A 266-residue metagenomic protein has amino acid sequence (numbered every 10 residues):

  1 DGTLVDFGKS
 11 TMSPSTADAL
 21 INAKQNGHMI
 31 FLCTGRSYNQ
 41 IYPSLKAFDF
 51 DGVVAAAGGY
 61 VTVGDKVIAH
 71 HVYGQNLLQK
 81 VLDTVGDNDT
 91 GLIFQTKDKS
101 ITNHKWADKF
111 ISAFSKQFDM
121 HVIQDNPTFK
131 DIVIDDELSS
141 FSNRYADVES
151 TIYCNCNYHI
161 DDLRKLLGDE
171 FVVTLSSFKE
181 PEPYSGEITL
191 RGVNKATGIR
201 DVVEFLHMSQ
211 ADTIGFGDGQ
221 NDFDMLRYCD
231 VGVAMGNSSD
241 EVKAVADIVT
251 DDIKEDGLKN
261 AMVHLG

Functional and structural regions predicted by a protein language model:
D1-S10, L32, L226: Asp-based phosphoryl-transfer active-site loop
T11, S15-D119: Active-site phosphate-binding/coordination module
S13, S185-G266: Mg2+-dependent phosphoryl-transfer enzymes with acidic/Ser/Thr/Gly-rich catalytic loops
G27-F31, F50, V148-T151, A211-D212 (+1 more regions): Short active-site oxyanion
F48-D49, A57, L166-E170, Y228-C229 (+1 more regions): Short, structured coil segments at secondary-structure junctions
F50-G58, V172-S176, G232-G236, T250-D252: Short hydrophobic/aromatic-enriched beta-strand-loop microsegments
K99-F216: Conserved acidic, metal-coordinating active-site core of Asp-based, Mg2+-dependent phosphoryl-transfer enzymes
